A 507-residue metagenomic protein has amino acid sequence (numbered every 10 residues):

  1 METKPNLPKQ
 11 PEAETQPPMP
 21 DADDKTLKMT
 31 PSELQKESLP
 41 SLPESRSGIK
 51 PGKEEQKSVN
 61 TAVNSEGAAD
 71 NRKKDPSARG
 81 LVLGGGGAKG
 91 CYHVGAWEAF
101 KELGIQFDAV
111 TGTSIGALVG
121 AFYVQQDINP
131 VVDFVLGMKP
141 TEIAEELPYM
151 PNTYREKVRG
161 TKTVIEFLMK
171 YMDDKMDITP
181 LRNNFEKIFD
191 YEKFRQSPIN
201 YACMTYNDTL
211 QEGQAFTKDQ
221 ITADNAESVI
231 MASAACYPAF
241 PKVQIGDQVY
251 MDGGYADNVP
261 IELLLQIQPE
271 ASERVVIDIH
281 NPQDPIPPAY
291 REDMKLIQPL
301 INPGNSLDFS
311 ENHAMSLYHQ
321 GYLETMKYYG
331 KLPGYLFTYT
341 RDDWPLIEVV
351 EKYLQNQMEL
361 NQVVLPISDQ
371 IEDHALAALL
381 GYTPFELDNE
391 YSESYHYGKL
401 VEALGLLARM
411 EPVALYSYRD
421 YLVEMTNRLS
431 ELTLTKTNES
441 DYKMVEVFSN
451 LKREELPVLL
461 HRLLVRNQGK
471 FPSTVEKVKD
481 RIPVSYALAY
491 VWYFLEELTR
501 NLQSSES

Functional and structural regions predicted by a protein language model:
E2-K9, P17, K25-T113, A121-S507: Patatin-like phospholipase
